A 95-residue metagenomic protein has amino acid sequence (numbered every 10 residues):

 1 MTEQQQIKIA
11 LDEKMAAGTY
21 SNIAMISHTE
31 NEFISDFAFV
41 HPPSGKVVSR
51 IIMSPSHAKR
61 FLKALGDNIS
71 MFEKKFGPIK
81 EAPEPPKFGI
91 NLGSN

Functional and structural regions predicted by a protein language model:
M1-S56, R60-N95: N-terminal intrinsically disordered, cationic/polar leader segments that include organellar targeting peptides
